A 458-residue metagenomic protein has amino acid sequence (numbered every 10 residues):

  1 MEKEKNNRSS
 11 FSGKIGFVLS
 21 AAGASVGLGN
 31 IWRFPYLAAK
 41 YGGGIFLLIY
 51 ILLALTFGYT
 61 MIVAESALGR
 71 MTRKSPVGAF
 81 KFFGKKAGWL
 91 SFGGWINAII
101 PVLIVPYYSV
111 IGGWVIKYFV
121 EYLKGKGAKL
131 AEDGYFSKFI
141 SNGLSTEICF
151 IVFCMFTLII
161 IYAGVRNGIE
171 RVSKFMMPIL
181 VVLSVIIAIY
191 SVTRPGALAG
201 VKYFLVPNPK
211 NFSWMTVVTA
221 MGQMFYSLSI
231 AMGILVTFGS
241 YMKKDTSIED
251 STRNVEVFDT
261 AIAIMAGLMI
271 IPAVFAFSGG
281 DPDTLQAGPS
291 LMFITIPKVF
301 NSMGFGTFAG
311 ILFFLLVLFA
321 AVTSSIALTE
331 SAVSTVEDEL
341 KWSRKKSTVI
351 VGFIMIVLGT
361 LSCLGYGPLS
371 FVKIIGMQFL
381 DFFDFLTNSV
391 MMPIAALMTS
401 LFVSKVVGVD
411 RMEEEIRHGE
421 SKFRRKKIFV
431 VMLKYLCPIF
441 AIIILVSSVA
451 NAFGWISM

Functional and structural regions predicted by a protein language model:
M1-W32, M61-S66, R70-F92, K243-S247 (+1 more regions): Membrane-interface "cap" regions at the ends of multi-pass membrane proteins
E2-E4, G78, G112-S141, M242-D245 (+5 more regions): Helix-loop-helix connectors at the membrane interface of multi-pass transporters/channels
E2-N7, F11, E170, K174-V322 (+1 more regions): Membrane-embedded translocation segments of transport machinery
K5-R8, Y36-Y41, K74-I96, S109-R166 (+5 more regions): Inter-helical loop and helix-membrane interface segments of multi-pass membrane transporters/permeases
S10-A21, I45-I49, G88-V102, I148-F153 (+6 more regions): Select transmembrane alpha-helical segments in multipass membrane proteins
G13-L53, D250-R253, V257-T260, L291: Transmembrane helix-boundary motif of multi-pass solute transporters/channels
V105-L130, V181-F204, F275-A276, L358-Y366 (+3 more regions): Hydrophobic alpha-helical segments and their helix-loop junctions in multi-pass secondary transporters
Q378-F402, R425-M458: A generic transmembrane alpha-helix motif of multi-pass inner-membrane proteins
